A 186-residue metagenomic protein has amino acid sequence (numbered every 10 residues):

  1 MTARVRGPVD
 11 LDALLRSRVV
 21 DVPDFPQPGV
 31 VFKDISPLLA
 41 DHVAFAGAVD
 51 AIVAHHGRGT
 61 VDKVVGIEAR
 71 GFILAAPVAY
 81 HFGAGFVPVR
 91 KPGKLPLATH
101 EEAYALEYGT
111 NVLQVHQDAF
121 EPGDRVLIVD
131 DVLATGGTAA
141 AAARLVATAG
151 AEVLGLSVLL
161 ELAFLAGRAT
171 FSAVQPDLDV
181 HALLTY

Functional and structural regions predicted by a protein language model:
M1-Y186: PRPP-associated nucleotide enzymes
